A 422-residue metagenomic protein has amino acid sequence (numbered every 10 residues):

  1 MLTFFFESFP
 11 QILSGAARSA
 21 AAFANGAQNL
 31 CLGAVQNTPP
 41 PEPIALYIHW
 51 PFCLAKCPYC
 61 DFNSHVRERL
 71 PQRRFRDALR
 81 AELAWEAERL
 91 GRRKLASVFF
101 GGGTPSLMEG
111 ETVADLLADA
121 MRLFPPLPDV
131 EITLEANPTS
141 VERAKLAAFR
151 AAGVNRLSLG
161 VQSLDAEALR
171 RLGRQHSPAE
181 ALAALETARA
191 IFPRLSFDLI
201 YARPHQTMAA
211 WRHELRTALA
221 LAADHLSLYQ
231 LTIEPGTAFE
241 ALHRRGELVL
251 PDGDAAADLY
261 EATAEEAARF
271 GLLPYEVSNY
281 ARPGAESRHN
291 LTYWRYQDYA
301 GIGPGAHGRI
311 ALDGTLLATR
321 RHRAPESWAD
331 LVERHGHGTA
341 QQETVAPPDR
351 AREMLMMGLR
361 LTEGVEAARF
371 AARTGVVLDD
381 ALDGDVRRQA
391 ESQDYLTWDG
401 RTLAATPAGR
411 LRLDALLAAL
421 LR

Functional and structural regions predicted by a protein language model:
M1-I44, L54: Flexible, acidic/Gly-rich N-terminal and inter-domain linker regions that tether and position cofactor-handling modules
P40-A45, S64-R89, R93-V376, A381: C-terminal scaffold of the Radical SAM
I48: Conserved N-terminal Rossmann-fold NAD(P)-binding element of oxidoreductases
P51-S64: Local cysteine-cluster metal-coordination motifs and their immediate loop/turn environment, predominantly Fe-S cluster
V386-R388: Short, hydrophobic-biased segments on the C-terminal half of alpha helices that form "recognition helices"
E391-R401: A short, conserved structural fragment
T402-T406: Minor-groove-contacting beta-hairpin "wing" of winged helix-turn-helix DNA-binding domains
A408-R422: Short, amphipathic alpha-helical interaction segments positioned at domain boundaries
